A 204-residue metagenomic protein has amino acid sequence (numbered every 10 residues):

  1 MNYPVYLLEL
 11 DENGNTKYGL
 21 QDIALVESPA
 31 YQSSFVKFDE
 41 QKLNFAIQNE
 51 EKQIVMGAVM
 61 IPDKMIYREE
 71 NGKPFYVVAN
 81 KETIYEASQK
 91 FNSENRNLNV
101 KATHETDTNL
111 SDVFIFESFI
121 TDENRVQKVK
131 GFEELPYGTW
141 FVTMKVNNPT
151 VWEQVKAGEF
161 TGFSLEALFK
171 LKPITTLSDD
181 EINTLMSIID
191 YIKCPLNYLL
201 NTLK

Functional and structural regions predicted by a protein language model:
M1-C194, Y198-T202: Signature of dsDNA virion morphogenesis modules
